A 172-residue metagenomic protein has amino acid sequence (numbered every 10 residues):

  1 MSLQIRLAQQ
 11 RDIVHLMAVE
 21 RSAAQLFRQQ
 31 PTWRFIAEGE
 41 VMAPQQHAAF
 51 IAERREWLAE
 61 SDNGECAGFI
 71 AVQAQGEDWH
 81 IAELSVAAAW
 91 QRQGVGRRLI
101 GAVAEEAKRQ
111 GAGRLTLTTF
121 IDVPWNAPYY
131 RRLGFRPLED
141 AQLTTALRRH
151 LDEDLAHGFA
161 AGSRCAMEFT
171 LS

Functional and structural regions predicted by a protein language model:
Q4-A18: A short beta-loop-alpha structural element at the N-terminal edge of CoA-dependent acyl/N-acetyltransferase catalytic
A24-H47: Conserved GNAT-fold acetyl-CoA-binding loop/helix
M42-L58, H80, A160-G162: A short helix-loop-beta-strand connector motif used in the catalytic cores of GNAT acetyltransferases and, in some
E65-Q73, H80-S85: Conserved beta-strand in the GNAT
V86, R92-E105, R132: Conserved acetyl-CoA-binding loop-helix of GNAT-fold acetyltransferases
A107-T119: Conserved GNAT acetyl-CoA-binding A-motif
L117-N126, L143-R148: Conserved beta-strand-loop-alpha-helix junction that forms the acyl-donor binding cleft
Y129-Y130, F135: Conserved active-site tyrosine of GNAT-family acetyltransferases
